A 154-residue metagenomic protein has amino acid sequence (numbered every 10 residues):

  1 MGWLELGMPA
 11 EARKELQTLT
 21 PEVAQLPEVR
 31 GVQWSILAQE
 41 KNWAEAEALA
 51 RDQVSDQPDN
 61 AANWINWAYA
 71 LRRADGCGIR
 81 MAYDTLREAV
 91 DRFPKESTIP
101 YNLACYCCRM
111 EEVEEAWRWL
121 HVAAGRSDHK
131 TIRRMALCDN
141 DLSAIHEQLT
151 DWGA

Functional and structural regions predicted by a protein language model:
M1-T18, E22, G31-Q39: Alpha-helical segment of the N-proximal tetratricopeptide repeat
P9, W43, C77-I79, V113: TPR-repeat structural position
E28-K41, A50-T98: Alpha-helical adaptor scaffolds
V32, N66, N102, D139-D141 (+1 more regions): "A position-specific structural signal for the A-helix of alpha-solenoid helical repeats
C108, V113-T131: TPR/TPR-like (Sel1-like) alpha-helical repeat modules
K130-A154: Terminal, low-structured helical/coil segments at or just beyond the last alpha-helical repeat
